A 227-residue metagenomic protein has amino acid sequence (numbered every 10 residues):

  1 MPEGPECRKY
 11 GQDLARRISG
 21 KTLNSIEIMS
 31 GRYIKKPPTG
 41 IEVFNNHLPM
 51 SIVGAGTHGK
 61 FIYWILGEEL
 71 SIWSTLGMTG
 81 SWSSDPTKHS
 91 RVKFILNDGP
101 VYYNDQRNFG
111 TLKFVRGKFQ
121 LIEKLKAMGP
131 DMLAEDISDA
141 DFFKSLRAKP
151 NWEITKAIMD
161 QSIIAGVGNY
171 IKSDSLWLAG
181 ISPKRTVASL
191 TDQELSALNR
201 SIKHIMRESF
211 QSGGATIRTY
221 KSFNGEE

Functional and structural regions predicted by a protein language model:
M1-F114, F119: Gly/Gly-Pro- and Ser/Thr-rich, intrinsically disordered tail segments characteristic of DNA damage-repair and tolerance
M1-G4, M132, D136, T191-N199: Generic detection of long, well-ordered alpha-helical segments
T22-V43, L48, V53-G56, F61 (+2 more regions): Basic, nucleic-acid-binding surfaces and adjacent catalytic neighborhoods in DNA/RNA-processing proteins
I72-V167, I171-L178: Phosphate/anion-contacting hairpin/loop surfaces
